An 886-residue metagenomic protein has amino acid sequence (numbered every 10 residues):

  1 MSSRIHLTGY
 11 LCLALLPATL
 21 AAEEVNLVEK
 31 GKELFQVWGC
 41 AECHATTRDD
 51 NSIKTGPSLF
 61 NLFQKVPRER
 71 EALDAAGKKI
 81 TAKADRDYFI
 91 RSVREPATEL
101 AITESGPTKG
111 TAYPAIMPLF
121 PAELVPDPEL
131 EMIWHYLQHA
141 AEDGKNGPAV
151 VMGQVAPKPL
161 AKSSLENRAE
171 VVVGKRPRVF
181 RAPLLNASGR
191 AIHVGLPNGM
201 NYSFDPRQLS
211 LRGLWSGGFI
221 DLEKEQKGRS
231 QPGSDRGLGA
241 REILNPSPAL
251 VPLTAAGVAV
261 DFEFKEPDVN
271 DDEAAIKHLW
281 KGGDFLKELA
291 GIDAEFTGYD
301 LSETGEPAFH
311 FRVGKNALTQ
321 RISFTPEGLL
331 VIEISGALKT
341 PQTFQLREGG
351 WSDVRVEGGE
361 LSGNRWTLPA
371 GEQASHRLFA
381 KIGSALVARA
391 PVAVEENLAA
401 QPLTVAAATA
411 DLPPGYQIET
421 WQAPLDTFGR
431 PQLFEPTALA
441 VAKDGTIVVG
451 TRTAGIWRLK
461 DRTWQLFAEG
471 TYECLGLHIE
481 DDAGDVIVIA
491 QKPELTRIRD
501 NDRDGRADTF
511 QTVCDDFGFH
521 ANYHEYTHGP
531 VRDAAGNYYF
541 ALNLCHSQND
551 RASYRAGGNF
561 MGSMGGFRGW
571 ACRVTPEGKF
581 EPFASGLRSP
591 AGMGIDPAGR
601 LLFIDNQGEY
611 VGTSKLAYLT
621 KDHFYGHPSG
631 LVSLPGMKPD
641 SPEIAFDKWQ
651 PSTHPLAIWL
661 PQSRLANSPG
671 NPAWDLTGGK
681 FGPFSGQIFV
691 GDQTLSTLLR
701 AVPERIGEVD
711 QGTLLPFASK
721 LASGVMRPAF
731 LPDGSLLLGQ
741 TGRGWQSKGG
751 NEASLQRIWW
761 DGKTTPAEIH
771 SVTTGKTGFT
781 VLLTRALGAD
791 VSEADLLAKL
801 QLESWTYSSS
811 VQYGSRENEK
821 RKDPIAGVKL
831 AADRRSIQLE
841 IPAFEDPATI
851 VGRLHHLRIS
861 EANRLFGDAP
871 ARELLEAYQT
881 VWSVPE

Functional and structural regions predicted by a protein language model:
P17, P391, G762-E768, G788 (+1 more regions): Acidic, Ser/Thr/Gly/Pro-rich low-complexity segments and short DxT(G/T)-type signature motifs
E23-E24, A112-V151: C-terminal capping alpha-helices of c-type cytochrome domains
G31, V37-T47, V93, M117 (+5 more regions): The canonical Cys-X-X-Cys-His
K32, Q36, T46-R94, G106 (+2 more regions): Gly/Gly-Pro-rich "capping" loops immediately C-terminal to redox-active cysteine motifs in periplasmic/lumenal
C43-D50, Q64, F120-A122, H135-H139 (+4 more regions): Detector for the c-type heme attachment site
M152-T319, L329: Beta-strand-rich N-terminal accessory domains
G153-K158, P391-P766, G775, A789: Beta-propeller domains with acidic blade repeats across secreted/periplasmic ectodomains and cytosolic WD/CNH propellers
T784-G827, H855-R858, N863, A869: Short, surface-exposed alpha-helix to beta-strand junction/turn motifs within ectodomains of secreted and cell-envelope
